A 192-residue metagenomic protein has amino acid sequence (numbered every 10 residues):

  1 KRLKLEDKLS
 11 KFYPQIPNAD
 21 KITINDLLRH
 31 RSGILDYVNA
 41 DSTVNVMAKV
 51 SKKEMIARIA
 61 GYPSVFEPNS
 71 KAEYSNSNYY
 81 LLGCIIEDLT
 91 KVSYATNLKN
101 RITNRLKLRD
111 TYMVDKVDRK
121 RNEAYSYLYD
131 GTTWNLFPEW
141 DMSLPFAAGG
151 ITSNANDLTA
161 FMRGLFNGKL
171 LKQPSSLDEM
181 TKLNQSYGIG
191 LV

Functional and structural regions predicted by a protein language model:
K1, L9, L27-L28: Hydrophobic/aromatic pocket-lining and membrane-interface residues
R2-L3, L171: Conserved hydrophobic residue
K4-N18: Short, glycine/proline-biased beta-turn/loop segments that scaffold the active-site neighborhood
D20-V192: Short, surface-exposed loop or secondary-structure junction motifs that flank catalytic or metal-binding residues
